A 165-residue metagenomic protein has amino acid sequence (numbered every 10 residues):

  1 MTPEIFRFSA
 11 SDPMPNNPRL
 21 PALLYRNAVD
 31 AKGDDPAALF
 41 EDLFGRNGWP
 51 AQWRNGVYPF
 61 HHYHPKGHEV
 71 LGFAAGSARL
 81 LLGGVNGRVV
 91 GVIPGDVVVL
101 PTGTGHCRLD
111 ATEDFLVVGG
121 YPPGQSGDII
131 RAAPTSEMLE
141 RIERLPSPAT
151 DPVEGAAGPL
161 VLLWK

Functional and structural regions predicted by a protein language model:
M1-H61, V161-K165: A short, N-terminal "cap"/entry segment at the start of jelly-roll beta-barrel domains of the cupin/DSBH fold
A22-L23, L71, F115-V118: A broad, low-specificity signal marking well-ordered, structured residues that form hydrophobic/aromatic
G56-V70, V85-N86, I93: A short beta-loop-beta micro-motif enriched in histidine and acidic residues
H64-L81, V99: Short, conserved beta-strand element in jelly-roll/cupin
G67, L80-V90, C107-R108, S126 (+1 more regions): A structural preference for long, well-packed, hydrophobic secondary-structure segments
V92-T112, Y121: Conserved metal-binding segment of the jelly-roll/cupin
L109-K165: Double-stranded beta-helix
